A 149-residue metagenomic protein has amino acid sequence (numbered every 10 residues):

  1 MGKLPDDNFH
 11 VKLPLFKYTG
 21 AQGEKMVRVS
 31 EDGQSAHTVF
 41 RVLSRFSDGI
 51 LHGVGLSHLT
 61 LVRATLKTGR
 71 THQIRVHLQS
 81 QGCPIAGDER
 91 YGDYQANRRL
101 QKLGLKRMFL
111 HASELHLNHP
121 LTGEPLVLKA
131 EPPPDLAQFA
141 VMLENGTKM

Functional and structural regions predicted by a protein language model:
M1-M149: RNA pseudouridine synthases
